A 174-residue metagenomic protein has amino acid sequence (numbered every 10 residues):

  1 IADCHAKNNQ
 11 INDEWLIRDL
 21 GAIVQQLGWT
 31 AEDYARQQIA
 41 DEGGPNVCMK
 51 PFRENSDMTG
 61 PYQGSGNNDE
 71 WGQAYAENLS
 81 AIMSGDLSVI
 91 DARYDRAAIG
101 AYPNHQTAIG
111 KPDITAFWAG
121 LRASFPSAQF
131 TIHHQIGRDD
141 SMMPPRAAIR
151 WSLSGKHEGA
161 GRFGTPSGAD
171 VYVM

Functional and structural regions predicted by a protein language model:
I1-M174: C-terminal and inter-domain tail/linker signature
